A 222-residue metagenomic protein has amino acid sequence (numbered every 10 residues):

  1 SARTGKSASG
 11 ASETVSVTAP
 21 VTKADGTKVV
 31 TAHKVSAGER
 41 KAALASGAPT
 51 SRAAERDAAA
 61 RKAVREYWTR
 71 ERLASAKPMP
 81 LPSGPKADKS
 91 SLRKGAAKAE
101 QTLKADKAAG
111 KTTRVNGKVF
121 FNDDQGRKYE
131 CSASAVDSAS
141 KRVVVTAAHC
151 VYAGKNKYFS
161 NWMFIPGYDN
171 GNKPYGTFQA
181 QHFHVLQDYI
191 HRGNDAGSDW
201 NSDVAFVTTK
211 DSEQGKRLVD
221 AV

Functional and structural regions predicted by a protein language model:
R3, G10-S138: Protease-domain processing segments flanking chymotrypsin-fold serine proteases, especially trypsin-like
T69, A133, R142, T146 (+2 more regions): Terminal peptide-recognition signature
T102-Q125, V136-D137, M163-V219: Conserved catalytic-core segment of clan PA serine endopeptidases
K128, A153-K155, K216-R217: Extracytoplasmic/secreted cell-surface and envelope-processing proteins
A153-N156, A196-S198: Short consensus segments that form the blades of beta-propeller domains, in both extracellular/periplasmic
K157-M163: Short Gly/aromatic-enriched secondary-structure transition segments
